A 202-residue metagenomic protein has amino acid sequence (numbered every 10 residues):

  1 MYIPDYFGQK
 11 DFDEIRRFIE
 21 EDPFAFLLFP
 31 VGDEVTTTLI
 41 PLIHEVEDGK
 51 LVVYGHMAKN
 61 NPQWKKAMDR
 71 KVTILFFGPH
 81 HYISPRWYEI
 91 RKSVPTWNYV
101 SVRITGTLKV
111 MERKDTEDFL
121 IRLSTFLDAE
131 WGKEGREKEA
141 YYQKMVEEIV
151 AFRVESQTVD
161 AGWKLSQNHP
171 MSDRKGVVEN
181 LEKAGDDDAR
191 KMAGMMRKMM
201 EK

Functional and structural regions predicted by a protein language model:
M1-K202: Binding-site signature for planar aromatic cofactors or substrates
